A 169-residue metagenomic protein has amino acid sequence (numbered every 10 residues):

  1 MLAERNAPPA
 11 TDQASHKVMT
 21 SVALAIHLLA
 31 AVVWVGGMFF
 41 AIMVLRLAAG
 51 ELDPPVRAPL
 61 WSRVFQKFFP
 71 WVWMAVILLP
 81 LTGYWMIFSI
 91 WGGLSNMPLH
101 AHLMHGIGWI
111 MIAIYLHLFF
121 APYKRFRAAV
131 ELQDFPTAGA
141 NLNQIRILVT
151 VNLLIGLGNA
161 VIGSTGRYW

Functional and structural regions predicted by a protein language model:
L2-A3, D12-W169: Polytopic transmembrane helical bundles with strong interfacial aromatic enrichment
